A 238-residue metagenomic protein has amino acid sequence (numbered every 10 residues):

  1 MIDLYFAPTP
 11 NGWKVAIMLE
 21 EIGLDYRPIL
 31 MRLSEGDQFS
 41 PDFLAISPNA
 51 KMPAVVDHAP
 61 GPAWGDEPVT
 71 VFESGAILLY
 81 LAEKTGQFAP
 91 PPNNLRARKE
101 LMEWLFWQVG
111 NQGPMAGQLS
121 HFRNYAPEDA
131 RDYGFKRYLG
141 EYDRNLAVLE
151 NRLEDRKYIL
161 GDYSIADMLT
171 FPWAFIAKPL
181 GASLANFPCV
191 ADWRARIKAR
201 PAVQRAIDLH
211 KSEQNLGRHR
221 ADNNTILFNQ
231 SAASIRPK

Functional and structural regions predicted by a protein language model:
M1-Y133, E150, I235-K238: GST-like domain detector, emphasizing the conserved glutathione-binding G-site in the N-terminal thioredoxin-like
R32, I165, H210-K211: Short, solvent-exposed turn/loop segments enriched in Gly/Ser/Thr/Pro and often Arg
G36, R194, Q214-N215: Generic structural signal for helix capping and beta-alpha/helix-loop junctions
F43, I197, V203: An amphipathic, aromatic/His-enriched active-site/gating alpha helix that lines ligand/cofactor pockets
A45, A199, D208: Phosphate-coordinating loops and pocket residues in cytosolic domains that bind phosphorylated ligands
N93, R205-E213: Short, flexible loop/turn segments with low-complexity composition
R96, W107-A199, P237: GST-like fold's C-terminal all-alpha helical module
H210-K238: Acidic/histidine-enriched, glycine/proline-rich intrinsically disordered or flexible terminal extensions
